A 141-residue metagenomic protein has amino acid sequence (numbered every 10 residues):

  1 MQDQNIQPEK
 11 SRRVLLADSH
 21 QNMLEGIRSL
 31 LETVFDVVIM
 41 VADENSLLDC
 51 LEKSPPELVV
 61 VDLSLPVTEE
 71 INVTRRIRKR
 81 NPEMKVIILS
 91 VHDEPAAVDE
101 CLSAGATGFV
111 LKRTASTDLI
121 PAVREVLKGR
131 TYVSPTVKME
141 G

Functional and structural regions predicted by a protein language model:
M1-L15, S134: Non-catalytic signal-transmission and effector/linker regions of two-component phosphorelay proteins
K10-N22, I27-R28, M40, V59: Conserved acidic segment of CheY-like receiver
F35-D43, C50: Short hydrophobic/Thr-rich beta-strand motif most characteristic of the beta2 strand and flanking loop of CheY-like
D43, E69-N72: Acidic catalytic/metal-coordinating carboxylates
S54-V61, L65: Active-site beta3 strand of CheY-like receiver
I71-E83: Short amphipathic alpha-helix used as the core "switch/output" element in two-component signaling
A97-S103, G108-G141: Short, flexible helix-to-coil linker/hinge segments that flank and couple to helix-turn-helix
